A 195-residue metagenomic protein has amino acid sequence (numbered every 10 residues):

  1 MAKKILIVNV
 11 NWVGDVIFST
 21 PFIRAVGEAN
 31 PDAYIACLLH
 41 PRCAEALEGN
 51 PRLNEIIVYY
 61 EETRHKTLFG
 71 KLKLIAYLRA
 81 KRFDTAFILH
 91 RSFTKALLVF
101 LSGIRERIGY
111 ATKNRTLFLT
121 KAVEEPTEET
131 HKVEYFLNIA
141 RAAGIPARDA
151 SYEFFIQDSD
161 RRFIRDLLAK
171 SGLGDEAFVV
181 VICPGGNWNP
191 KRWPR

Functional and structural regions predicted by a protein language model:
M1-R195: Catalytic machinery of carbohydrate-active enzymes, primarily nucleotide-sugar-dependent glycosyltransferases
